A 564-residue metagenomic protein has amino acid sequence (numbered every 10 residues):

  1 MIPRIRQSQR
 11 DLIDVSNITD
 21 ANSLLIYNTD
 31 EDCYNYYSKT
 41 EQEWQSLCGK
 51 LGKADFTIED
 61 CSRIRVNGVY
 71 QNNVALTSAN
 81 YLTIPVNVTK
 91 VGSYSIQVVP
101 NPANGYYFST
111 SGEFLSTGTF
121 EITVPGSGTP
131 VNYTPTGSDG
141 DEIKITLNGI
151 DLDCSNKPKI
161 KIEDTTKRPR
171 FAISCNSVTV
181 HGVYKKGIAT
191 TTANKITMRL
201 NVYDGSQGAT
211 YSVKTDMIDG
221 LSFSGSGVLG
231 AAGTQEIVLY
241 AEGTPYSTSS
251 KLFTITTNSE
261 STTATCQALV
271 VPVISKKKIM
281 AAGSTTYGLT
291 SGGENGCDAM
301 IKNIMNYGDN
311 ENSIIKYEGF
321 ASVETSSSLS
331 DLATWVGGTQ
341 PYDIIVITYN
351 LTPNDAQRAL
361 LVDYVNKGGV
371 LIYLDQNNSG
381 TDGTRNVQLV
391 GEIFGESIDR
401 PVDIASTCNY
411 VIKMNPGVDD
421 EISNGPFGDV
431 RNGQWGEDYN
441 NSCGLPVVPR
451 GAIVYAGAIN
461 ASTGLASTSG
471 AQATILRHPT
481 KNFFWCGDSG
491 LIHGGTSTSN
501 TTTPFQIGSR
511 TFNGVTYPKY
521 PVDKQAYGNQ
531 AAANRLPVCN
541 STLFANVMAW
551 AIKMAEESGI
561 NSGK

Functional and structural regions predicted by a protein language model:
M1-Y27: Extracellular/surface-exposed low-complexity repeats and stalk/linker segments enriched in Gly/Pro and small polar
L25-K50, L371-Y373: Short, surface-exposed terminal/edge motifs of secreted or surface/virion proteins that either
P100-L115, T215-L229, S261-T263: Short, solvent-exposed loop/linker segments at beta-strand-coil boundaries, enriched for Pro/Gly and Ser/Thr
S127-P135, E242-T248: Short, surface-exposed loop/turn segments at beta-strand-coil junctions that are enriched for proline with nearby
P272-I344: Aromatic-Pro/Gly-enriched surface loop or interdomain linker that acts as a lid/target-recognition segment
L351-Y439: A glycine-rich, often tryptophan-bearing local segment used as a flexible ligand/cofactor-contacting loop or short
A405-R510: Catalytic beta-strand/loop cores that center a nucleophilic Ser/Cys/Thr and support acyl-enzyme chemistry
K481-F484, D488-K564: Extracellular ligand-binding/catalytic regions of CAZymes and related secreted enzymes and adhesion modules
